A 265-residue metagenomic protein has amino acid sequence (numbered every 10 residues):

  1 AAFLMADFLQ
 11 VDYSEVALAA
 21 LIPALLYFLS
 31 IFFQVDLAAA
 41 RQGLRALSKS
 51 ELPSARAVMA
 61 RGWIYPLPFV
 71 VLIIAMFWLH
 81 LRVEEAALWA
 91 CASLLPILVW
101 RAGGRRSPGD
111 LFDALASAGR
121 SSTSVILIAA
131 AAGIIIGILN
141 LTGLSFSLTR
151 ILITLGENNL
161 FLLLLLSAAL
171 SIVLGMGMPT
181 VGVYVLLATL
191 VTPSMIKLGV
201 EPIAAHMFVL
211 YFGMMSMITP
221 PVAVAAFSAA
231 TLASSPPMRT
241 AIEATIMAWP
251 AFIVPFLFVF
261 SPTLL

Functional and structural regions predicted by a protein language model:
A1, V11-A19, G199-F208, S234-I246: Membrane-interface alpha-helices at helix entry/exit sites of multi-pass transporters
A1-L9, V181-S194, M207-L210, A223-S234: Re-entrant/interfacial helical elements at transmembrane boundaries that shape and gate the permeation pathway
F3, D7, P23-F28, C91-L94 (+4 more regions): Residue-level recognition of pore/gate-forming positions within transmembrane alpha-helices of multi-pass
L18-S121, V224-L265: Long, contiguous bundles of hydrophobic transmembrane helices that form the permeation core of multi-pass
L26, I135, A169-L174, L187 (+4 more regions): Hydrophobic transmembrane alpha-helices
A60-P66, G119-V125, I151-S167, I196-A204: Membrane-interfacial loop-to-helix junctions in multi-pass transporters
E84, L88, D110-F146, L160-V173 (+1 more regions): Core transmembrane alpha-helical segments of multi-pass membrane transporters/permeases
E157-V191, L198, V209, M214-P221: Hydrophobic alpha-helical transmembrane segments of multi-pass integral membrane proteins, predominantly secondary
